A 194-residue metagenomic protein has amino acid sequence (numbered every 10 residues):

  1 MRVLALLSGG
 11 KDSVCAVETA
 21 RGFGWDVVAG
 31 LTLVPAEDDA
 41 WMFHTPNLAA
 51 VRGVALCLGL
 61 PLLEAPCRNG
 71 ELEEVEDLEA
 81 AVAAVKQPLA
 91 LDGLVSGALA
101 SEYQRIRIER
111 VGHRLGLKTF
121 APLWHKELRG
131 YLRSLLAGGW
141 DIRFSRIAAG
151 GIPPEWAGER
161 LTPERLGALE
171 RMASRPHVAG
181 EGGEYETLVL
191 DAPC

Functional and structural regions predicted by a protein language model:
M1-C194: Nucleotide-activated chemistry modules centered on ATP-dependent adenylation/adenylyltransferase
